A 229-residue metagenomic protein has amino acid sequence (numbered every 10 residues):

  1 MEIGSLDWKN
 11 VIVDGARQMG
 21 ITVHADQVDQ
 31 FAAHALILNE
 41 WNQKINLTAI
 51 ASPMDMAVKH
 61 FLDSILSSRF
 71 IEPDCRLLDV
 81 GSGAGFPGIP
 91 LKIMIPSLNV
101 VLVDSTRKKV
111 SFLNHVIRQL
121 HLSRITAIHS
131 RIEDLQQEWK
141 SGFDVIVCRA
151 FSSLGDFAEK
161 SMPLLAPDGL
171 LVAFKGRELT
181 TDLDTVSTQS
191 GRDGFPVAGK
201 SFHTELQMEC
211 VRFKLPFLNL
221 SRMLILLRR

Functional and structural regions predicted by a protein language model:
M1-D74, S111, H115-I125: Class I SAM-dependent transferase core
I3, S97-V101, S105-R229: S-adenosylmethionine
I65, I89, E159: Active-site phosphate/pyrophosphate- and oxyanion-stabilizing loops and adjacent acidic/basic residues in soluble
D74-G83: Conserved class I S-adenosyl-L-methionine
D79, P90, V101: Conserved beta-strand segments that form the floor/walls of ligand-binding pockets within enzyme and binding domains
A84-S97: Conserved SAM-binding loop of SAM-dependent methyltransferases across substrates and taxa, primarily the Class I
